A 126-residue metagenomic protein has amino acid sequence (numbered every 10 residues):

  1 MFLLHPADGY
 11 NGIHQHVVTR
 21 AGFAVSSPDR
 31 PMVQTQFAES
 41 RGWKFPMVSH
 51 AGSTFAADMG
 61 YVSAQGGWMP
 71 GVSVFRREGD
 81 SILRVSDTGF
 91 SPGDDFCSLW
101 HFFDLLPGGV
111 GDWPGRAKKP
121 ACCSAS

Functional and structural regions predicted by a protein language model:
M1-R20, T35-S40, P46, T54-S126: Non-globular targeting/processing and membrane-anchoring segments
F23-D29, Q34, H50: Short His-Asn-centered micro-motif
